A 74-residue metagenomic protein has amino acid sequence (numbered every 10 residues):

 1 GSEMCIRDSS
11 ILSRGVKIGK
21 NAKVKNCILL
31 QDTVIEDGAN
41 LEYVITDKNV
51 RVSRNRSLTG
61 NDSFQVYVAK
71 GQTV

Functional and structural regions predicted by a protein language model:
G1-I6: Short, small-residue-biased leader/transition segments that mark boundaries at the very start of proteins
L12-V74: Generic C-terminus detector
